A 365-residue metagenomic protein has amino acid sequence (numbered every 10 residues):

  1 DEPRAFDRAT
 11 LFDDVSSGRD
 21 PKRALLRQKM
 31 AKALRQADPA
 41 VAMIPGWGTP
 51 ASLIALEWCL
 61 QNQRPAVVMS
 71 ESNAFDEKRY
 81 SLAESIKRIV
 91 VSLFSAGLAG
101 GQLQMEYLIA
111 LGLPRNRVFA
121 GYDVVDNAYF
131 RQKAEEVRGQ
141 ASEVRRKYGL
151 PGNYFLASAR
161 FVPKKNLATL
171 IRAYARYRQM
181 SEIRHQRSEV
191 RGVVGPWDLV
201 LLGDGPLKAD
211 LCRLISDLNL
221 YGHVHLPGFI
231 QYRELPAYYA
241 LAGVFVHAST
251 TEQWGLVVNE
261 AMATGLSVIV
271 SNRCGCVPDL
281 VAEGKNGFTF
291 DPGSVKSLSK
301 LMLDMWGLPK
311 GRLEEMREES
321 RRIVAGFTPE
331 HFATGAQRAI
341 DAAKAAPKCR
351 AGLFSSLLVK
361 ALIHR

Functional and structural regions predicted by a protein language model:
P50, R64-L82, L93-A96, G100: A short, histidine- and acid-enriched strand-loop-helix "catalytic/donor-clamping" loop that lines the nucleotide-sugar
S92-A141, L150-P151: Donor nucleotide-sugar binding/catalytic pocket of nucleotide-sugar-dependent glycosyltransferases
G149-K165, I171-A175: Conserved donor-binding/catalytic core segment of Leloir-type glycosyltransferases
V194, A209-I230: Nucleotide-activated donor-binding/catalytic signature segment of Leloir-type glycosyltransferases, i.e., the conserved
F229-I230, A237-A242: Short alpha-helical donor nucleotide-sugar binding micro-motif in glycosyltransferases
T250: Aromatic "clamp/platform" in nucleotide-sugar-dependent glycosyltransferases that forms part of the donor/acceptor
S267-S271: Short hydrophobic beta-strand element within catalytic cores of glycosyltransferases and related nucleotide-activated
P278-D304, G311-R312: Change "using UDP/GDP/dTDP sugars" to "using nucleotide sugars
